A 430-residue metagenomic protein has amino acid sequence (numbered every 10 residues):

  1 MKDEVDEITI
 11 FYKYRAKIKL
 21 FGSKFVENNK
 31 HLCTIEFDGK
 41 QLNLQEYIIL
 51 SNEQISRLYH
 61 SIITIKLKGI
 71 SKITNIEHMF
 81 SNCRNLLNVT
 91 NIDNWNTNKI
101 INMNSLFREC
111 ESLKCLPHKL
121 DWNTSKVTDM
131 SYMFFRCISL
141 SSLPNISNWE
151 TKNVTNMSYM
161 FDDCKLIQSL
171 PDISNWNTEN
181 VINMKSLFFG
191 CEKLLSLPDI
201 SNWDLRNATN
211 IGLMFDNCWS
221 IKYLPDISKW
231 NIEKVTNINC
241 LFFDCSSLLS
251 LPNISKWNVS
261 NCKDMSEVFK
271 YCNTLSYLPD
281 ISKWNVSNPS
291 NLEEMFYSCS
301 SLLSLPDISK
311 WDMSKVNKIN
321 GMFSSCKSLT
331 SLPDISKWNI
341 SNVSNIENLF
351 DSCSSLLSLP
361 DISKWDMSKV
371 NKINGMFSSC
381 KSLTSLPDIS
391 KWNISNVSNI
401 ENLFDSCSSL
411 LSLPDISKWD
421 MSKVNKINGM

Functional and structural regions predicted by a protein language model:
M1-N98, L120-N123, W149, S174-W176 (+6 more regions): N-terminal capping/linker segments that flank leucine-rich repeat
E36-G39, S56, F107, F242 (+2 more regions): Short acidic, glycine-rich loop/turn motifs
K68, N82, R108-E109, F135-R136 (+10 more regions): Feature marks extracellular polysaccharide-active and adherence modules
K68-E77, N94-S105, D121-Y132, N148-Y159 (+10 more regions): Short, solvent-exposed linear patches
R84-N88, E111-K114, I138-S142, K165-S169 (+10 more regions): Canonical position 11/12 of the leucine-rich repeat
P117-K119, P144, P171-D172, P198-S201 (+7 more regions): Extracellular beta-strand/beta-solenoid scaffold signature
S142, S247-S250, S304, N320-G321 (+6 more regions): Long tandem-repeat architectures and their stereotyped inter-repeat linkers in very large proteins
L166, L195, L205, L213 (+8 more regions): Leucine-biased recognition of intrinsically disordered, low-complexity hydrophobic segments
